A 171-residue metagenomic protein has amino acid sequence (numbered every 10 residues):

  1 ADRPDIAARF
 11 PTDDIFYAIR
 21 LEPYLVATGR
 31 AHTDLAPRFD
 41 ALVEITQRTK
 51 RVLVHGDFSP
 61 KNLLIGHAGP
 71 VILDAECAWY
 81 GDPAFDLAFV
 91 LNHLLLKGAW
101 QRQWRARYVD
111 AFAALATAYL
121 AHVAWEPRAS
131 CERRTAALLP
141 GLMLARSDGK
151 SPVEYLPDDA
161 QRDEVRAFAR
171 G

Functional and structural regions predicted by a protein language model:
A1, H55, H93: Histidine-centered active-site/metal-ligand motif
A1-D34, T49-R51, C77-G81, A129-A137: A cross-family kinase active-site recognition segment
F16, P60-K61, A99: Flexible loop/turn segments at secondary-structure boundaries
A31-R38, A106-L115, A160-A169: Extended, well-ordered alpha-helical scaffold segments
A41-F85: Active-site acidic catalytic loop and adjacent metal/ATP-binding pocket of ATP-dependent phosphoryl transfer enzymes
A84-W125, L139-P157: Active-site activation/catalytic loop segments of kinase-like enzymes and analogous catalytic loops in related
A129-C131, K150-G171: Regulatory N- and C-terminal appendages and interdomain linkers associated with kinase/kinase-like NTP transferase
